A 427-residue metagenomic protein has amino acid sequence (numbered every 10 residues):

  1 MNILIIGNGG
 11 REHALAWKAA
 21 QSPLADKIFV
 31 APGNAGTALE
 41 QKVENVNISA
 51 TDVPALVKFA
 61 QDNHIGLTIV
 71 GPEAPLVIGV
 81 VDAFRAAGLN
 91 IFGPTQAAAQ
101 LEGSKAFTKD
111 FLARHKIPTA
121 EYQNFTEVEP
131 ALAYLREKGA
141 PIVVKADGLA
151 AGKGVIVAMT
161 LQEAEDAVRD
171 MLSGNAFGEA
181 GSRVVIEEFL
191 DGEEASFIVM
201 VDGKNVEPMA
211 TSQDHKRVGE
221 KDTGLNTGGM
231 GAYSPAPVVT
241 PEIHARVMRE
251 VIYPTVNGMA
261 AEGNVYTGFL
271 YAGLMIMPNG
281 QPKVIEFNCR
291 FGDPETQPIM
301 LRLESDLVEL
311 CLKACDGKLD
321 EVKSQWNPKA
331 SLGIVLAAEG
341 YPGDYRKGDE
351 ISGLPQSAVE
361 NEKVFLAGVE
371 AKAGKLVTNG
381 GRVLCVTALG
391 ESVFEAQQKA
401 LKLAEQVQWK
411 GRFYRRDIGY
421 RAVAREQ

Functional and structural regions predicted by a protein language model:
M1-A97: ATP-binding N-terminal substructure of ATP-dependent carboxylate-amine bond-forming enzymes
Q21-P23, A38-L39, F92, R114-K116 (+12 more regions): Solvent-exposed alpha-helices and their adjacent loops that cap or buttress functional pockets in soluble metabolic
N45-T51, Q123-E127, A158: Short acidic-hydrophobic, aromatic-tinged amphipathic segments that line or gate anion-handling sites
F92-G154: A conserved helix-loop-beta module that forms one wall/lid of the active-site cleft in ATP-utilizing catalytic domains
G154, A158-T296: Internal nucleotide-binding/catalytic subdomain
M248-L270, N288-V359, A371-K372: Active-site "cap" helix and flanking loop/linker of ATP-utilizing ligase/carboxylase catalytic domains
V369-A373, T378-Q427: Generic C-terminus detector
